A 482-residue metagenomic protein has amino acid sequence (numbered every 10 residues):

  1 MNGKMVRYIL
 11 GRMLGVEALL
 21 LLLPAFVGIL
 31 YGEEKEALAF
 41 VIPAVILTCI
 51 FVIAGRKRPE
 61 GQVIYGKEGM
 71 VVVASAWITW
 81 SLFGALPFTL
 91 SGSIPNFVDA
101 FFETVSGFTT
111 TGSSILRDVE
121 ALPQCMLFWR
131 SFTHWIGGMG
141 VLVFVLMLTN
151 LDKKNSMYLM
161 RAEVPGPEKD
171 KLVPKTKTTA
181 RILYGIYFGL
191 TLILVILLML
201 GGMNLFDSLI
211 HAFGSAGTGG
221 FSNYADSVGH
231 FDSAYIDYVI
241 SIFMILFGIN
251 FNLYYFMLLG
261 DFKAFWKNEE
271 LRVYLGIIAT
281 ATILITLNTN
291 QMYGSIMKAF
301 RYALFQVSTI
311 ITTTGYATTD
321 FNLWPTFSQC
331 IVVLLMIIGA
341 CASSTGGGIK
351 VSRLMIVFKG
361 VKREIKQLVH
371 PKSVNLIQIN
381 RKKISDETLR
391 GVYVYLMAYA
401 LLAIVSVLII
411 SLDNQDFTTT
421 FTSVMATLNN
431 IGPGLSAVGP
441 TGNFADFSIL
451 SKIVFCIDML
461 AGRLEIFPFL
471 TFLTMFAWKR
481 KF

Functional and structural regions predicted by a protein language model:
M1-F482: Membrane-proximal intracellular helices of multi-pass ion channels
